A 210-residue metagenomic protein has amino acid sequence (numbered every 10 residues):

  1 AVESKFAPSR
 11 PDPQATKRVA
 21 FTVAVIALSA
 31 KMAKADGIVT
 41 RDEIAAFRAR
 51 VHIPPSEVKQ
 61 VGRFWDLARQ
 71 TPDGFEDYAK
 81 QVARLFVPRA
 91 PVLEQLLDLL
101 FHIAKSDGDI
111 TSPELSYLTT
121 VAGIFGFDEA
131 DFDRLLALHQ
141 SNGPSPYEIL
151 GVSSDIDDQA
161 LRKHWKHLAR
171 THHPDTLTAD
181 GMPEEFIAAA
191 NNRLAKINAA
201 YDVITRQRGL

Functional and structural regions predicted by a protein language model:
A1-K34, I38-L210: Small-residue-enriched hydrophobic alpha-helices in membranes
